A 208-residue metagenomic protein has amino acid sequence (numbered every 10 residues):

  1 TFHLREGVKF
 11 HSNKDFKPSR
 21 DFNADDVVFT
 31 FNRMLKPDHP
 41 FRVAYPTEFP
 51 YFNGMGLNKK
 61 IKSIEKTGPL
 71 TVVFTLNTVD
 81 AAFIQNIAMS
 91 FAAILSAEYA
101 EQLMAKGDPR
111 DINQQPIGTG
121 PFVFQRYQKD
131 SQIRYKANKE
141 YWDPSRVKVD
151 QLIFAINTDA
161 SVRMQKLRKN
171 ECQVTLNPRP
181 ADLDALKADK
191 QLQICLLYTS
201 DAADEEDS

Functional and structural regions predicted by a protein language model:
H3-G7, D21-V28, L35-E101: Surface-exposed binding/hinge segments that line and control ligand-binding clefts or catalytic entry sites
V27, V72, G120-V123, I133-R134 (+1 more regions): Short, well-ordered beta-strand elements
K59, T67-T71, I117-T119, D130 (+1 more regions): Extracytoplasmic
G107-N113, N138-L186: Ligand-site clamp/hinge motif
Q114-D143, R163: Bilobed "Venus flytrap"/periplasmic-binding protein-like clamshell domains and structurally analogous long
D184-L197: Ligand-binding "clamshell"
Y198-S208: Single conserved hydrophobic/aromatic residue that forms the stacking wall/gate of nucleotide- or nucleobase-binding
